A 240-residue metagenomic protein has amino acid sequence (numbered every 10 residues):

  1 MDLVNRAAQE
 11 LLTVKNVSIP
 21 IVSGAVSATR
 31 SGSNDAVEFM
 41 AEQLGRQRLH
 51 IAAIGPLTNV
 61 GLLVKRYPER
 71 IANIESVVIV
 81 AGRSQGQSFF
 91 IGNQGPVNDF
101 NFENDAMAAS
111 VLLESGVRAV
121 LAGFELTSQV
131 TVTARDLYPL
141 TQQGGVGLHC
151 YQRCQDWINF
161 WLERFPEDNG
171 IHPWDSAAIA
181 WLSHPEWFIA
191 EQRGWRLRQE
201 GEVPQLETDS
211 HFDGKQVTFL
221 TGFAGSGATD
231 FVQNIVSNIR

Functional and structural regions predicted by a protein language model:
M1-L44, G201-V203, T208-R240: Metal-dependent C-N hydrolase catalytic cores
M1-R6, A28-S128, A134-R135: Active-site histidine-anchored catalytic micro-motif
E10, T29-R30, E75-I79, G144-H149 (+1 more regions): Short, functional N-terminal and low-complexity linear motifs
L12, I51, K65-P68, I91-N93 (+5 more regions): Residue-level signal for the start and early helices of compact helical domains
V17, P68, H184-E186: Proline-centered flexible-loop/turn and helix-kink motifs
I21, Q47-L49, Q87-G92, G147 (+1 more regions): A generic short-segment signal for beta-strand/edge and adjacent turn/coil regions
F100-E103, L113-E114, R118-R240: Conformational coupling and interaction surfaces
